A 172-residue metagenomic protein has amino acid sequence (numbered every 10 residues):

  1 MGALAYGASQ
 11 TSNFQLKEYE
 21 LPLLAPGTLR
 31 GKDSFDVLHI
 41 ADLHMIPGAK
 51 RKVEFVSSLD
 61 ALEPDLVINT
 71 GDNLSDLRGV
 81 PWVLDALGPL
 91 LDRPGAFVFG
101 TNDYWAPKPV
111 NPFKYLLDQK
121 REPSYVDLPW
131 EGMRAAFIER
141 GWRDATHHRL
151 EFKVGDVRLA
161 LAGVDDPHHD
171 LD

Functional and structural regions predicted by a protein language model:
G2-A86: N-terminal active-site segment of His-dependent metallophosphoesterases
Q15, D127, G155, L171-D172: Non-catalytic, surface-exposed connector residues within folded enzymatic/regulatory domains
P22-L38, W142-R143, R149-L161: Beta-strand-turn-beta hairpins that frame and shape the catalytic cleft of phosphate-ester-processing enzymes
I40, N69-T70, V98, A162-V164: Short hydrophobic segments within beta-strands
L43, G100-N102, R149, V164-P167: Active-site beta-loop-alpha junctions enriched in small/polar residues
I46, Y104, K153, H168-D170: Flexible, glycine-rich phosphate/dinucleotide-binding loops and adjacent beta-alpha linkers at cofactor/substrate
R51-K153: Core catalytic region of metal-dependent phosphoesterases/phosphodiesterases, especially metallo-beta-lactamase-like
L159-D172: Catalytic-adjacent loop/helix segments of enzymes that bind and process anionic phosphate/sulfate esters
